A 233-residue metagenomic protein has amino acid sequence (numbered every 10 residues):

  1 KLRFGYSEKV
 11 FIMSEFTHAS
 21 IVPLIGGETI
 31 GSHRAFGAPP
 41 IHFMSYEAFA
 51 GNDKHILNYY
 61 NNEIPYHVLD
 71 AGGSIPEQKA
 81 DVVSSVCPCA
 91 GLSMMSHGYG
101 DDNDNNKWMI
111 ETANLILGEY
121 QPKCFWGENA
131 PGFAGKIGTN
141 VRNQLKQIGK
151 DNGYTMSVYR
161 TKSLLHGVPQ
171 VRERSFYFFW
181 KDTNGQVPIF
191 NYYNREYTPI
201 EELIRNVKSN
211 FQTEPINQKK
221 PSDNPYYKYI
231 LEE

Functional and structural regions predicted by a protein language model:
K1-I12: Short, Lys/Arg-enriched N-terminal segments with co-localized hydrophobic residues within the first ~10-30 amino acids
Y6-E8, R34, P188: Polar low-complexity intrinsically disordered regions enriched in Ser/Thr and small residues
S14-H18: Extreme N-terminal starter segment of soluble prokaryotic enzymes
A19-G73: SAM cofactor-binding core of SAM-dependent methyltransferases, primarily the Rossmann-like beta-alpha-beta module
I21, Y46-E47, V86, G127-N129: Short His-Asn-centered micro-motif
S74-V82, C89-E233: Class I S-adenosyl-L-methionine
